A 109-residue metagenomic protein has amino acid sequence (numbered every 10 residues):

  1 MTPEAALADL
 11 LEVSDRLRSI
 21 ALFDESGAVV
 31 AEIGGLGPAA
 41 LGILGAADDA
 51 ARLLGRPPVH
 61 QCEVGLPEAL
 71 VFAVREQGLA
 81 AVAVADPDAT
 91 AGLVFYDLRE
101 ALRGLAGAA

Functional and structural regions predicted by a protein language model:
M1-E25, V29-A109: Non-catalytic interaction/Regulatory regions outside core domains
